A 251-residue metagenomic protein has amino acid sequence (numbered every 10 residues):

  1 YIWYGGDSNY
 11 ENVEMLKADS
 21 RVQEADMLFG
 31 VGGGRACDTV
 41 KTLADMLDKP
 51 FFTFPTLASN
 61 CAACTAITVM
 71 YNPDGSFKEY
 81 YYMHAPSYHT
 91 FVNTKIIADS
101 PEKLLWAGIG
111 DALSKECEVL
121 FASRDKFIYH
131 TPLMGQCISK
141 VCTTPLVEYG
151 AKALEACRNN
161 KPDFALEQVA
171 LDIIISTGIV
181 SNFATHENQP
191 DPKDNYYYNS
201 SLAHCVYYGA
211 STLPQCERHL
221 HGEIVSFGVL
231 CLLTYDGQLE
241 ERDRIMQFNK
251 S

Functional and structural regions predicted by a protein language model:
Y1-M27: ATP/NTP phosphate-donor binding region
I2-W3, F29, T53-F54, V92 (+1 more regions): General beta-strand structural signal in soluble alpha/beta enzymes
D7-S8, R35, I97-A98: Glycine-/small-residue-rich active-site loops that bind phosphorylated ligands and cofactors
L16, V40, I245: Aromatic/hydrophobic pocket-lining residues that form π-stacking "cages" and hydrophobic walls in ligand
S20-L43, L47-A58: A short, small-residue-rich loop immediately preceding and capping a beta-strand
D45-C142: A glycine/threonine-rich phosphate-anchoring loop and its flanking beta-alpha core in nucleotide/phosphate-binding
Y129-M246, K250: Active-site segments that bind and position negatively charged phosphate/pyrophosphate groups
